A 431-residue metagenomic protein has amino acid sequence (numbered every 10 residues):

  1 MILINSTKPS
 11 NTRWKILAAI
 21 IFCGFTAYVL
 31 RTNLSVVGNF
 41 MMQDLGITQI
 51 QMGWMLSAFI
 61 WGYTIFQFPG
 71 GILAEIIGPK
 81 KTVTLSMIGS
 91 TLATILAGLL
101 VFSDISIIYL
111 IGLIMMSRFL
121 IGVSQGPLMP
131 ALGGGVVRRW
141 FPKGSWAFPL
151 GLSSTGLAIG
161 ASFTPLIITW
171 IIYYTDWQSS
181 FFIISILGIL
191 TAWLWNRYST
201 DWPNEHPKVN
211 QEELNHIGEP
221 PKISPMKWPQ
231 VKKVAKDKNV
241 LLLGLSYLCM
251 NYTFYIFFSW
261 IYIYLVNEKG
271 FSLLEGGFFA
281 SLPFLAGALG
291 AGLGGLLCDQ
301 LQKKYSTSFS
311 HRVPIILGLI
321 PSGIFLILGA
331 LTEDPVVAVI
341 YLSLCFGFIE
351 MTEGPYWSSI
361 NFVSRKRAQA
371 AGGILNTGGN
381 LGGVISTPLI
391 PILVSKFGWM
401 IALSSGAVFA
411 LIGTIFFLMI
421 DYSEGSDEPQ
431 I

Functional and structural regions predicted by a protein language model:
K15-I47, F257-Y262: Extracytoplasmic
T32, I60-F68, A161-S162, F284-A288 (+2 more regions): Residue-level signature of mid-helix packing/kink "hotspots" within the transmembrane helices of 12-pass Major
L34-V36, D237-G292, E353, W357: Extracytoplasmic gate region of multi-pass secondary transporters
I88-I107, I320-E333: C-terminal ends and interior cores of transmembrane alpha-helices in multi-pass membrane transporters/permeases
A93, I107-P127, F325, V336-M351: Hydrophobic core of transmembrane alpha-helices in multi-pass small-molecule transporters, especially MFS/SLC-type
S117-L157: Cytoplasmic helix-loop-helix junction between adjacent transmembrane helices in 12-TM secondary transporters
S153-H206: Helix-loop-helix hairpin linking two adjacent transmembrane segments in secondary transporters
S308-P355: C-terminal transmembrane helical hairpin of 12-TM major facilitator-type secondary transporters
